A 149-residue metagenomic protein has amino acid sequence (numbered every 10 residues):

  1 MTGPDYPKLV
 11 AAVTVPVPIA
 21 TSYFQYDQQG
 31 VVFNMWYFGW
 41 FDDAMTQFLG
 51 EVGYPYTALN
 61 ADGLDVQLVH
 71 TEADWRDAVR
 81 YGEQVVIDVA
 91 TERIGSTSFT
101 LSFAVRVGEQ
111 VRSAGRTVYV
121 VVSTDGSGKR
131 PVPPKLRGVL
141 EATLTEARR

Functional and structural regions predicted by a protein language model:
T2-L68, T124-R149: Hot-dog-fold acyl-thioester-processing enzymes
P16-P18, S102, A114-V118: Well-ordered beta-strand positions in beta-sheet-rich domains
S22, S96-S98, S102, S113 (+2 more regions): Generic serine detector
F48-S98, R112-S113, Y119-V120: Hydrophobic beta-strand-centered segment that forms part of the acyl-chain substrate-binding groove
A104-R106: Core beta-strand residues in small-molecule sensory/regulatory alpha/beta domains
